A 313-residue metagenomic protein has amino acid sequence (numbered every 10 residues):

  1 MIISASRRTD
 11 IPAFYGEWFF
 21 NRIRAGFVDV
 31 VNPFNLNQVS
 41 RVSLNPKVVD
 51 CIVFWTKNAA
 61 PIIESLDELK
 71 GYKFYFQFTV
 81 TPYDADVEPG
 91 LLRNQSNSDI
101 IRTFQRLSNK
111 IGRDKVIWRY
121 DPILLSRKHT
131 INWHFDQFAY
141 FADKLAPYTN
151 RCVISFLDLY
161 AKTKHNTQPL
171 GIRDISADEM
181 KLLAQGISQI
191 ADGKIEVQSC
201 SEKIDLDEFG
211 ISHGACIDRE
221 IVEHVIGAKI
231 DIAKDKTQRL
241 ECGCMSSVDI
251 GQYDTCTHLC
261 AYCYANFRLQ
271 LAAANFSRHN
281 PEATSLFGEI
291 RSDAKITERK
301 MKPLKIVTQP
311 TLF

Functional and structural regions predicted by a protein language model:
M1-G90, N97-R113, L269-F313: Conserved Radical SAM active-site core
R8-D10, K57, T79-Y83, D121-I123 (+2 more regions): Active-site beta-loop-alpha junctions enriched in small/polar residues
D84-N94, P122-N132, T167-I175: Surface-exposed cleft-lining segments at the edges of enzyme active sites
D99-N166, G186-S201: Conserved C-terminal portion of the radical SAM core fold that forms the substrate/S-adenosylmethionine-binding
K164-A191, I195-V248: A conserved mid-domain beta-alpha-beta active-site/ligand-binding segment of alpha/beta enzyme cores
L240, V248-F267: Local cysteine-cluster metal-coordination motifs and their immediate loop/turn environment, predominantly Fe-S cluster
M245-S247, H258, P281-A283: Active-site lining segments that contact anionic ligands and/or coordinate catalytic metals
